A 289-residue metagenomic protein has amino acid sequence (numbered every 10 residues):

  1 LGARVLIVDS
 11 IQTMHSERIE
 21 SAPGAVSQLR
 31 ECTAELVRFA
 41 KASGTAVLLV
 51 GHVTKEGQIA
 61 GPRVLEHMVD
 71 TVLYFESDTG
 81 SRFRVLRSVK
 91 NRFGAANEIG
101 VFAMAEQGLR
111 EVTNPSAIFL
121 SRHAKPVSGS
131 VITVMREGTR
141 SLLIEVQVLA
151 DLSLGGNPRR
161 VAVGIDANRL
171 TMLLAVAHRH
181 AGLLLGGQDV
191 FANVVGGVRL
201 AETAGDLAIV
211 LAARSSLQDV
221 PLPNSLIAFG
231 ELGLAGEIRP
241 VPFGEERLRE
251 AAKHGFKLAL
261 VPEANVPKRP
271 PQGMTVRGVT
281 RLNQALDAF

Functional and structural regions predicted by a protein language model:
L1-V5, I11-F289: Peripheral, non-AAA+ core regions of ATP-driven protein-machinery
